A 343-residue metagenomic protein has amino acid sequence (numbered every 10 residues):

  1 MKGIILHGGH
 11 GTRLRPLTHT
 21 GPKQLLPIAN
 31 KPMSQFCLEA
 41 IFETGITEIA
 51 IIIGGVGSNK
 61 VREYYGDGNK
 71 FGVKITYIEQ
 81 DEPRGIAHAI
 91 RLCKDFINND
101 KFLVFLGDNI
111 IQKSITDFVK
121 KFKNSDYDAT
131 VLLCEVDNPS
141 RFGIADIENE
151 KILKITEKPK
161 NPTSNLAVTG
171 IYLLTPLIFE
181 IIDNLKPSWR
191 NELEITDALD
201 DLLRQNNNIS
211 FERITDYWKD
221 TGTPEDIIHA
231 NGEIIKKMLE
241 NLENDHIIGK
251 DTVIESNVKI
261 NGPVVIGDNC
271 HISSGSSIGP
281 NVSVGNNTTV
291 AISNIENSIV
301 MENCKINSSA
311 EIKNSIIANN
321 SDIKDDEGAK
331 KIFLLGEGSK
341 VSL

Functional and structural regions predicted by a protein language model:
K2-I5, R13, P27, K31-F105 (+5 more regions): Conserved N-terminal catalytic core of the sugar/cofactor nucleotidyltransferase
G9, D108, E135, T223: Active-site glycine-centered loops adjacent to acidic/histidine catalytic or metal-binding residues that shape
E48-G54, L132-L133, I299, I316: Short internal beta-strands
I110, V119, K123, I152-L239: Catalytic-core segments of class I nucleotidyltransferases/pyrophosphorylases that form NMP-activated intermediates
K113-S140: Conserved donor-nucleotide/metal-binding helix-loop-beta segment in metal-dependent transferases, i.e., the alpha-helix
D146-K151: Short acidic-glycine loop/turn motifs at beta-strand connectors
T223-D245, K250-D251, S256-N257, G275: Internal anion-binding site segments
H246, D251-V258, V264, C270-I272 (+11 more regions): A structural motif detector for beta-strand N-caps
